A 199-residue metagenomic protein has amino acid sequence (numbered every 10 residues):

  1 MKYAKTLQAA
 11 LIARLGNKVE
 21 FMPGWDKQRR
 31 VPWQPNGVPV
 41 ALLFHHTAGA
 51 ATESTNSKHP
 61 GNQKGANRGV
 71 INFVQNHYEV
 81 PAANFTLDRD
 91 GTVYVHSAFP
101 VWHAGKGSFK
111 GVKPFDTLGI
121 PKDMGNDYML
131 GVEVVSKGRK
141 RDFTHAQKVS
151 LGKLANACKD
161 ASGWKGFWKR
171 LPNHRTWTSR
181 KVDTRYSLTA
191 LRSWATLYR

Functional and structural regions predicted by a protein language model:
M1-D123: N-terminal catalytic cores of peptidoglycan-degrading enzymes
M1-P23, P32-N36, D123-G131, V135-R199: Basic/polar, cationic surfaces and motifs that engage anionic cell-wall and phosphate/carboxylate ligands
